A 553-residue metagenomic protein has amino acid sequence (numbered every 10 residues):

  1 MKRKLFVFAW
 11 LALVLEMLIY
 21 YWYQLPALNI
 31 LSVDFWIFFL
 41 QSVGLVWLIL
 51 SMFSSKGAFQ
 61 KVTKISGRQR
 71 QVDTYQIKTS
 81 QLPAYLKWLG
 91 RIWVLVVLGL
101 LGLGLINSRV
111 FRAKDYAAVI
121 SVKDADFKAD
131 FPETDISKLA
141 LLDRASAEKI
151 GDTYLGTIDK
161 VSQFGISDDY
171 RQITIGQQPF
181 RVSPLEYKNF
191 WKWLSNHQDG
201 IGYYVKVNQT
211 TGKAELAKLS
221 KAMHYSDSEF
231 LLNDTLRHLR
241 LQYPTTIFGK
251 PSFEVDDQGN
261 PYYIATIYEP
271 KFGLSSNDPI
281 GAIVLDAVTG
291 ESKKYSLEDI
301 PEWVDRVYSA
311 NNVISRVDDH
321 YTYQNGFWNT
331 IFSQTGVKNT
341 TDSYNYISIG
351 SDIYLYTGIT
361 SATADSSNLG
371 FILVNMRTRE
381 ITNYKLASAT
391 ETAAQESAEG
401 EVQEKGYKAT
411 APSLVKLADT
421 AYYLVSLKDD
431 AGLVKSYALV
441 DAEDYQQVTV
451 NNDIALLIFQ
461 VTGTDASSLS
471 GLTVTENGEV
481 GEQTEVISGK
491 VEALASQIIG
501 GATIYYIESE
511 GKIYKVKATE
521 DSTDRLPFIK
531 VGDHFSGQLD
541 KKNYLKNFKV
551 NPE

Functional and structural regions predicted by a protein language model:
K4-E553: Soluble extracytoplasmic regions of secretory-pathway and membrane proteins
